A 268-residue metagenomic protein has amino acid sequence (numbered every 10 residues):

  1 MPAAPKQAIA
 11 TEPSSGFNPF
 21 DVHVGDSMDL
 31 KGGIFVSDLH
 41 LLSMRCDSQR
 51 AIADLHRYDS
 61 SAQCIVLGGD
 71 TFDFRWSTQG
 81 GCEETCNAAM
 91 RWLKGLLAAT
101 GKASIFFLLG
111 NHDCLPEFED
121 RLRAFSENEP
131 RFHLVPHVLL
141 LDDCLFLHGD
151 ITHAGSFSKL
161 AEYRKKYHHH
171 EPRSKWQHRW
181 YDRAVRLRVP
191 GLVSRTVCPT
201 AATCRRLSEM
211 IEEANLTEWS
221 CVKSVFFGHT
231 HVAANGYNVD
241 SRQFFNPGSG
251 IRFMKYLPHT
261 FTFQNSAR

Functional and structural regions predicted by a protein language model:
P2-K31: Acidic, histidine-bearing metal-coordination/catalytic regions of metal-dependent phosphoesterases
P13-V22, C46-R50, E127, R205-E213: Short, motif-level signal for alpha-helix interfacial/capping segments enriched in acidic residues and aromatics/proline
F20, D29-G32, L41-L140: Core catalytic region of metal-dependent phosphoesterases/phosphodiesterases, especially metallo-beta-lactamase-like
G32-L42, T78, L192-A201: Short, basic, glycine/proline-bearing loop/turn elements
G33-V36, V66-G68, F146, F226: Structural motif
D38, D70, L93, G110 (+3 more regions): Divalent metal-coordination and catalytic microenvironments
E127-V135, L141, L145, D150 (+2 more regions): Conserved beta-sheet core of the metallophosphoesterase superfamily
C144-M210: Active-site-proximal loop/helix segment associated with metal-binding centers of metalloenzymes
